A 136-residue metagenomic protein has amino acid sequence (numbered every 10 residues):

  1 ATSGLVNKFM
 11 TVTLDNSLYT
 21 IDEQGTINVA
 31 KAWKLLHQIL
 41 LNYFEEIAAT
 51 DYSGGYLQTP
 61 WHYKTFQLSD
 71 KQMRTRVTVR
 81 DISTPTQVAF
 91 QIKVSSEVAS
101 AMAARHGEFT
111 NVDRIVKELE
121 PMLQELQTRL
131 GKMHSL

Functional and structural regions predicted by a protein language model:
A1-L136: Ser/Thr-rich, low-complexity intrinsically disordered terminal regions
